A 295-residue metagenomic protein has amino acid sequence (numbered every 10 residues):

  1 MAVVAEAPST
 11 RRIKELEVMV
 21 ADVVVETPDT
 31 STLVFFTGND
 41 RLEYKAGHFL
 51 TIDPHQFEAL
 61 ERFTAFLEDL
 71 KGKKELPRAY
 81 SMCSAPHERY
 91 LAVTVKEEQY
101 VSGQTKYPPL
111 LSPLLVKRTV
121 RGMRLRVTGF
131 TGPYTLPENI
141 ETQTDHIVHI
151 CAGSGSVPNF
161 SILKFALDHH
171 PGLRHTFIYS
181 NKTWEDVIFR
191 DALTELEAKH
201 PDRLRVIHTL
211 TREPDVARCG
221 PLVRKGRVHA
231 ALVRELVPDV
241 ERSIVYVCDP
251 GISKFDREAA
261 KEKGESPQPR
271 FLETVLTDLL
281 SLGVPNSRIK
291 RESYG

Functional and structural regions predicted by a protein language model:
V4-M123, K182-T183, T211-R212: Ferredoxin-reductase
M82, P158-H170: Histidine-anchored nucleotide/phosphate-binding helix
G129-Q143: A short, basic/flexible loop-to-alpha-helix module at the beginning of a structural domain
I140-H146, V240-E241: Short helix-loop-beta connector
T144, L167-H175: Conserved S-adenosyl-L-methionine
H146-L163: A phosphate-binding catalytic loop at a beta-strand-loop-alpha-helix junction that coordinates phosphoryl groups
I178-G295: Reductase modules of NAD(P)H-dependent flavoproteins
